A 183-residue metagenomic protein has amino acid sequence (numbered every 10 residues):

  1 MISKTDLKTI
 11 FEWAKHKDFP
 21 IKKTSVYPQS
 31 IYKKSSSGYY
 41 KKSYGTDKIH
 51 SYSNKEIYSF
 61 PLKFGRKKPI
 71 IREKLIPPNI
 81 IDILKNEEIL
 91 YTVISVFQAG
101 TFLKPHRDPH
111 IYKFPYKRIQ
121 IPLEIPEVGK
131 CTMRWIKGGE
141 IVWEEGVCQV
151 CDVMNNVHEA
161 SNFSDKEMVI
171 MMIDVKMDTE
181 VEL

Functional and structural regions predicted by a protein language model:
M1-N86: Non-heme Fe(II)/2-oxoglutarate
W13-H16, S25-Y27, K63, F97 (+3 more regions): Structured loops at beta-to-helix junctions and adjacent beta-edge loops in soluble globular domains
I81-T101: A short glycine-rich, His/Asp/Glu-containing loop-to-beta-strand
E88-I89, F102-R118: A short beta-loop-beta micro-motif enriched in histidine and acidic residues
L90-T92, P115-I119, G129-C131, V147 (+1 more regions): Generic beta-strand structural signal
V96-Q98, I111-V128: Short, conserved beta-strand element in jelly-roll/cupin
K104-D108, G129-I136: A short secondary-structure junction signal
T132-L183: Catalytic core of Fe(II)/2-oxoglutarate
